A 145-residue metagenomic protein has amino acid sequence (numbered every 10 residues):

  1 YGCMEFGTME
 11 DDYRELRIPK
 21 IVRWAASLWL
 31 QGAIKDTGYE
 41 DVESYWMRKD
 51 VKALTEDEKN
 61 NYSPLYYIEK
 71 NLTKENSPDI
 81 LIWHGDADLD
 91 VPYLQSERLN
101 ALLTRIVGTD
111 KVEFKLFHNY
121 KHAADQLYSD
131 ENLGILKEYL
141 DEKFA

Functional and structural regions predicted by a protein language model:
Y1-F6: Active-site nucleophile loop of the alpha/beta-hydrolase fold
M9-K70: Mobile cap/lid helix-loop segments that gate and shape the active-site cleft of serine hydrolases
N60, L89-R98: Conserved alpha/beta-hydrolase "acid-adjacent" motif
E75-N76, L81-H84, D88: Short beta-strand/loop motif that positions the catalytic acidic residue of the alpha/beta-hydrolase fold
P78, T104-A123: Catalytic histidine neighborhood in serine/cysteine hydrolases with alpha/beta-hydrolase-type architecture
D86, S96-D110: Conserved loop-alpha-helix segment in the C-terminal half of the alpha/beta-hydrolase fold that carries the catalytic
D90, H118-E131: Catalytic histidine-centered segment of alpha/beta-hydrolase-like enzymes
Y128-A145: Catalytic active-site module of serine/aspartate enzymes centered on a nucleophile-bearing elbow/loop
